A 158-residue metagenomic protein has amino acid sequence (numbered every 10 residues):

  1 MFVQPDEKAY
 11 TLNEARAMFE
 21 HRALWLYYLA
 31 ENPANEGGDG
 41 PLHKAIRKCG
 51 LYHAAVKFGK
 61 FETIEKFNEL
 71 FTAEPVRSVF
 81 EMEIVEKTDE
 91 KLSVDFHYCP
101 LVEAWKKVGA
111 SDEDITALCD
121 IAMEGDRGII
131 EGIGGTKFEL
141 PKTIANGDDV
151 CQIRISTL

Functional and structural regions predicted by a protein language model:
M1-D120, T136-V150, R154-L158: N-terminal accessory segment detector
A117-I130: A conserved amphipathic terminal alpha-helix motif
I133: Surface-exposed, gly/pro-biased binding rims or lids
